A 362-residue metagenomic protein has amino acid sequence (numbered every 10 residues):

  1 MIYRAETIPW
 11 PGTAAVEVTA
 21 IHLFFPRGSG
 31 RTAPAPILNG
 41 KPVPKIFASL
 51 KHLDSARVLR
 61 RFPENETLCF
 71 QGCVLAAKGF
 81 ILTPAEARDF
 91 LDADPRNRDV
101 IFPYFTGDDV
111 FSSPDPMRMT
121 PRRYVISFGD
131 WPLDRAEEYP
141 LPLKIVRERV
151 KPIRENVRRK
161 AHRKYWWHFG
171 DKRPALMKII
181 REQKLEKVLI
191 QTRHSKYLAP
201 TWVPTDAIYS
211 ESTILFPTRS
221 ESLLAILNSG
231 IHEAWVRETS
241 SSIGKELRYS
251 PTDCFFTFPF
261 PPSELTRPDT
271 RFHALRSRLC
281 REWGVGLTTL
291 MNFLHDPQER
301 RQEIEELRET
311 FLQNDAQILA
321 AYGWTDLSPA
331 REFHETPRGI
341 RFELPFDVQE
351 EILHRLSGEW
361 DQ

Functional and structural regions predicted by a protein language model:
M1-V16, F47-Q362: S-adenosyl-L-methionine
A15-R31: Conserved beta strand-loop-helix elements of the APE1-like EEP
R31-L38, T270-R271: Short, charged, solvent-exposed linker or helix-capping segments at domain edges/interfaces that act as flexible hinges
